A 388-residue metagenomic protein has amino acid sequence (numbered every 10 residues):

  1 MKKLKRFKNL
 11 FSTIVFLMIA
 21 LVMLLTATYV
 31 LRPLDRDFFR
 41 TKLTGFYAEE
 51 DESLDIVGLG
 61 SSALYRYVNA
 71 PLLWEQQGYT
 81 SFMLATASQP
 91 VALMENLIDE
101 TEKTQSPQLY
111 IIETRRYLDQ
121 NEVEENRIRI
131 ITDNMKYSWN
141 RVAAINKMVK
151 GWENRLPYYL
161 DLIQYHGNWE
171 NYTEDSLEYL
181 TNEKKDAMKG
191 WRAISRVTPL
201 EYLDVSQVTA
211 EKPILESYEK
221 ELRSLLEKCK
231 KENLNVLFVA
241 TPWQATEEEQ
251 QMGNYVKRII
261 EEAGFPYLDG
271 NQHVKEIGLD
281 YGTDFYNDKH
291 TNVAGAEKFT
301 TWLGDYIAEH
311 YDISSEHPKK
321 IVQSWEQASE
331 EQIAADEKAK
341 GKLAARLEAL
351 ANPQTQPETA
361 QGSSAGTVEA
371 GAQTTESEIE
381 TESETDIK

Functional and structural regions predicted by a protein language model:
M1-N9: N-terminal Lys/Arg-rich, disordered targeting/topogenic segments
F11-Y29: Hydrophobic membrane-insertion alpha-helices, especially the h-region of bacterial N-terminal signal peptides
V30-E52: Alpha-helical transmembrane signal-anchor/signal-peptide segments
L59, A63-I145: Membrane-embedded segments
L109-N121, L180-E276: Conserved, well-ordered alpha-helix/loop/beta-strand core segments that scaffold catalytic motifs
R127-E232, P318-P353: Secreted/periplasmic serine-hydrolase-like ester/acetyl group-modifying domain
N254-W325, S329, A339-L347: C-terminal regions of proteins
G304-K388: Conserved catalytic region of serine esterases and O-acyltransferases that act on ester linkages in lipids
